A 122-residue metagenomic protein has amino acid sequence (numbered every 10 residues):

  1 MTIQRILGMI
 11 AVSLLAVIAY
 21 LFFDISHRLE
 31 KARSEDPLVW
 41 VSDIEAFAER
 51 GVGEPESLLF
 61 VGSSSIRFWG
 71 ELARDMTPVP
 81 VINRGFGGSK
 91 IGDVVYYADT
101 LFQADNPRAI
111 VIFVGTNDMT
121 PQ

Functional and structural regions predicted by a protein language model:
M1-F60, G70, R74: N-terminal secretory targeting modules
A19, F23, H27, A46 (+4 more regions): Low-complexity, compositionally biased segments
S34, G88, Q122: Charge-dense, low-complexity intrinsically disordered segments
D43-A48, I91-Y97: N-terminal post-signal-peptidase region of extra-cytosolic proteins
L59-V61, I82, I110: Conserved beta-strand elements of the Class I
S64-S65, G85: Catalytic nucleophile serine of serine hydrolases, specifically the conserved "nucleophile elbow" pentapeptide
I66-P80, G92-Q122: Oxyanion-hole/transition-state-stabilizing segment in secreted/luminal serine hydrolases and related acyltransferases
R84-K90: Short beta->alpha junction loops
